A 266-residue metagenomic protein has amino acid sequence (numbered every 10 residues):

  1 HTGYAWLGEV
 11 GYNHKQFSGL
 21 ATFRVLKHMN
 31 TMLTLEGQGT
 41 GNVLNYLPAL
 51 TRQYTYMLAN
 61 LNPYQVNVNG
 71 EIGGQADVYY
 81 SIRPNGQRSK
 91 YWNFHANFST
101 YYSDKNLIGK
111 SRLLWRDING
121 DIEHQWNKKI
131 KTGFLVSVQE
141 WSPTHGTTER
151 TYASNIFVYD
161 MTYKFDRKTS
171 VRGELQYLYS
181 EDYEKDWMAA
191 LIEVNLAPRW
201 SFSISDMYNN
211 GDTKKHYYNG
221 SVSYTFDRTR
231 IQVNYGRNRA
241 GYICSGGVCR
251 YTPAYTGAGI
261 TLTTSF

Functional and structural regions predicted by a protein language model:
H1-F266: Exposed, low-structure sequence patches enriched in small/polar residues
